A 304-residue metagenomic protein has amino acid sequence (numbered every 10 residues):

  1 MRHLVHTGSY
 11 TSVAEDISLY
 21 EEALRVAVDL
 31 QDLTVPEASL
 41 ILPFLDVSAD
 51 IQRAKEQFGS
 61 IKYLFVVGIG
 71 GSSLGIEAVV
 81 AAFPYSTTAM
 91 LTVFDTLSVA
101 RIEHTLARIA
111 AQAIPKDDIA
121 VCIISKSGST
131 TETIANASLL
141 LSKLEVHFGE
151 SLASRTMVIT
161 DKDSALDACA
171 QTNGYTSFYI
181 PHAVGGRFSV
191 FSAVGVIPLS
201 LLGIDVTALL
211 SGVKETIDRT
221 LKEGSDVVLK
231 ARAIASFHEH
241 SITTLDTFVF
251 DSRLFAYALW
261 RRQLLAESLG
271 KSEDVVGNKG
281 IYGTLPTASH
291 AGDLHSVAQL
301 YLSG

Functional and structural regions predicted by a protein language model:
M1-F58: Extended, charge-enriched "interface" segments that sit outside catalytic cores
E22-V26, Q57, A78, A82 (+3 more regions): Residue-level detector of alpha-helical secondary structure
A27-T34, S48-I61, A82-S86, S268 (+2 more regions): Generic N-terminal helix/loop capping motif
T34-P43, I61-Y63, A120, I281-G283 (+1 more regions): Glycine-/proline-rich flexible loop or hinge segments
E37-I41, K143, W260, P286: Tryptophan-centered motif/residue detector
P43-D46, V93-L97, H182-A183, P286-S289: Short beta->alpha junction loops
D50, F148-G304: Active-site phosphate/pyrophosphate-binding segments
E56-E223: Glycine-rich phosphate-binding loops that contact phosphosugars or nucleotide phosphates
